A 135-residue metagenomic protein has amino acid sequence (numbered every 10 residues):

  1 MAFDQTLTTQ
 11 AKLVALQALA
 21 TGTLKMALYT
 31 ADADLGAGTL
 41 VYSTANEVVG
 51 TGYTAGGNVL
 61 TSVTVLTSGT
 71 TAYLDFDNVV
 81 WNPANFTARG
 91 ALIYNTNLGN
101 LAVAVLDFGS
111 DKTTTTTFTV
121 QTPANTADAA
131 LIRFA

Functional and structural regions predicted by a protein language model:
M1-R89, T96-A135: Small cysteine-rich, disulfide-bonded extracellular modules of the LU/uPAR three-finger superfamily and closely related
